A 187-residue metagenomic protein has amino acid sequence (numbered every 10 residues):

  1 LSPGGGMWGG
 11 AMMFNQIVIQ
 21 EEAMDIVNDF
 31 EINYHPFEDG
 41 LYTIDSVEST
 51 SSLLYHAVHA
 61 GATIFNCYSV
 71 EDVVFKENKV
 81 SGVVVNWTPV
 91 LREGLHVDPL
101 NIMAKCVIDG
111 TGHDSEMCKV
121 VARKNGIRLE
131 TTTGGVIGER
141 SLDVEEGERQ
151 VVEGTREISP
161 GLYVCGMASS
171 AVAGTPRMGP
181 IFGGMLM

Functional and structural regions predicted by a protein language model:
L1-M24, N28-E38, Y42-M187: Residues forming the flavin
